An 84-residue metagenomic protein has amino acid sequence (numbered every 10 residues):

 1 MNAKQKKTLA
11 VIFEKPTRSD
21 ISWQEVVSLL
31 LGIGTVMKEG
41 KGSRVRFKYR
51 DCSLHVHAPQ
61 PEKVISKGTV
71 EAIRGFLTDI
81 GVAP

Functional and structural regions predicted by a protein language model:
M1-P84: Basic nucleic-acid-binding interfaces
